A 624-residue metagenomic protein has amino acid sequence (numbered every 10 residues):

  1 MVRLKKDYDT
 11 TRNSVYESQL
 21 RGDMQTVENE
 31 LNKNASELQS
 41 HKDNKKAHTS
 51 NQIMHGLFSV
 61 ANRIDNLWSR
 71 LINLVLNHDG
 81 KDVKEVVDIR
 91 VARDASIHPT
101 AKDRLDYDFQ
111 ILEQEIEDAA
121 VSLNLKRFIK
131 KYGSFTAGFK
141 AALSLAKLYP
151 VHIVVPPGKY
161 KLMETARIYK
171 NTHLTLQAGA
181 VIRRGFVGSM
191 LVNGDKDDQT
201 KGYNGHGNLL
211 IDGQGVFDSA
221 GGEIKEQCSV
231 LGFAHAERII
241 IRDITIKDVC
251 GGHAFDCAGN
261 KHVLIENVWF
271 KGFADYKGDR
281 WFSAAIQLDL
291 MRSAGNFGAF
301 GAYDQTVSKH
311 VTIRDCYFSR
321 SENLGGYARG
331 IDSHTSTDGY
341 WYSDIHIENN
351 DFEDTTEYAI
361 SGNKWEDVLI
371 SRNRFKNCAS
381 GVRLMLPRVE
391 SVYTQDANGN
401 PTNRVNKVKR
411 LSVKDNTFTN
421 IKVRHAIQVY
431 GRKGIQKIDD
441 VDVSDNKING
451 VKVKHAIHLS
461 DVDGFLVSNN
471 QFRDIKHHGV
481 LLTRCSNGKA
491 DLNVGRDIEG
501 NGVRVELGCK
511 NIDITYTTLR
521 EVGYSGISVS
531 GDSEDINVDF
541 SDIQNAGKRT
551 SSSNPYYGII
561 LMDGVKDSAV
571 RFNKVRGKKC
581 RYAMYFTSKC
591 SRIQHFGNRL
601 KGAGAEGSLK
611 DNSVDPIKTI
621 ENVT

Functional and structural regions predicted by a protein language model:
M1-D65, K84, I89-D94: Extracellular "spike/adhesin" assembly and maturation modules and analogous cytosolic coiled-coil scaffolds
A95, F109-A141, T624: Right-handed parallel beta-helix/beta-solenoid
Y132, T136, K140, P150-D198 (+3 more regions): N-terminal extracellular ligand-recognition/capping segment immediately after the signal peptide
F139-A146, K161-K170, Q199-K201, A254-D256 (+3 more regions): Short, T/G/N/S-enriched strand-turn elements that build extracellular solenoid repeat scaffolds
M163-T165, A178, R183-S189, S219-S229 (+14 more regions): Short glycine/acidic-rich loop motifs that flank beta-strands on beta-rich extracellular proteins
Y169-T172, Q177, F186, K201 (+42 more regions): Parallel beta-helix/beta-solenoid
G202, G278-R280, S293-T306, S336-G339 (+3 more regions): Intrinsically disordered, low-complexity Ser/Thr- and acidic-rich flexible linkers and loops, especially at boundaries
